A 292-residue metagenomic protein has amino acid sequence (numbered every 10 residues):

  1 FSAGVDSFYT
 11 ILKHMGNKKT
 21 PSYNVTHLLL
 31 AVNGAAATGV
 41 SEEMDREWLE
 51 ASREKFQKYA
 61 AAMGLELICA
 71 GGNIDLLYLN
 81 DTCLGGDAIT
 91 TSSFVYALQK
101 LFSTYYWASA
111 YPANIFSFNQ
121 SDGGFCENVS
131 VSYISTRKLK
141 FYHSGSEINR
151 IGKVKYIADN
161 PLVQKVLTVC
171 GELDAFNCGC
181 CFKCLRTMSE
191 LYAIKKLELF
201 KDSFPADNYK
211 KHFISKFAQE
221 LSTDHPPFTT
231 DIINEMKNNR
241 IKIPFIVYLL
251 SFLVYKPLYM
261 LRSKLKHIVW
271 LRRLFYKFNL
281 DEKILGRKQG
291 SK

Functional and structural regions predicted by a protein language model:
S2-S7: Conserved adenylation A10 loop of the ANL superfamily
Y9-N279, G286: Nucleotide-activated chemistry modules centered on ATP-dependent adenylation/adenylyltransferase
S291-K292: Soluble, non-transmembrane catalytic domains of enzymes that act on hydrophobic metabolites at membranes
